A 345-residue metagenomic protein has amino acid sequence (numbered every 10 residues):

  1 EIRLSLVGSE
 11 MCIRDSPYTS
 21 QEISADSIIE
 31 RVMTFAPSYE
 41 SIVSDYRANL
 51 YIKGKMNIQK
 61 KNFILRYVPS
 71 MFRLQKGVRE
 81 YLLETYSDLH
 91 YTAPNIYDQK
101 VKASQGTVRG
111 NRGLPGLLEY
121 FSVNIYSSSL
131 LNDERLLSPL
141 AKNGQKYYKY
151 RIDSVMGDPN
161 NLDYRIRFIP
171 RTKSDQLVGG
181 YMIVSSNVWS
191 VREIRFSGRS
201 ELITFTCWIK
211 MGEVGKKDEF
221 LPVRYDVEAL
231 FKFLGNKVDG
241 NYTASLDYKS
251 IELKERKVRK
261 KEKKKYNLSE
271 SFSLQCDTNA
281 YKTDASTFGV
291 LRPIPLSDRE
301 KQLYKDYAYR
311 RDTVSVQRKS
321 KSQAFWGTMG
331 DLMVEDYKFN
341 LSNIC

Functional and structural regions predicted by a protein language model:
E1-I13: Single conserved hydrophobic/aromatic residue that forms the stacking wall/gate of nucleotide- or nucleobase-binding
T19-R165, I169-V178, L234-I344: Structured extracytoplasmic
L177, S186-E193, C345: Surface-exposed extracellular loop regions of Gram-negative outer-membrane beta-barrel proteins
G180-M182, S186, C207-D218: Extended lipid/amphipathic-ligand handling interfaces
I194, V223-Y225: Beta-strand-dense domains in secreted/periplasmic systems and polymorphic toxin scaffolds
G198-S200, A229: A short acidic/small-residue loop/turn micro-motif
I203-C207, V238-D239: A short, polar/charged loop-to-alpha-helix boundary motif
Y225-F231: Conserved catalytic alpha/beta cores of large enzymes that bind or transform nucleotide phosphates and polynucleotides
